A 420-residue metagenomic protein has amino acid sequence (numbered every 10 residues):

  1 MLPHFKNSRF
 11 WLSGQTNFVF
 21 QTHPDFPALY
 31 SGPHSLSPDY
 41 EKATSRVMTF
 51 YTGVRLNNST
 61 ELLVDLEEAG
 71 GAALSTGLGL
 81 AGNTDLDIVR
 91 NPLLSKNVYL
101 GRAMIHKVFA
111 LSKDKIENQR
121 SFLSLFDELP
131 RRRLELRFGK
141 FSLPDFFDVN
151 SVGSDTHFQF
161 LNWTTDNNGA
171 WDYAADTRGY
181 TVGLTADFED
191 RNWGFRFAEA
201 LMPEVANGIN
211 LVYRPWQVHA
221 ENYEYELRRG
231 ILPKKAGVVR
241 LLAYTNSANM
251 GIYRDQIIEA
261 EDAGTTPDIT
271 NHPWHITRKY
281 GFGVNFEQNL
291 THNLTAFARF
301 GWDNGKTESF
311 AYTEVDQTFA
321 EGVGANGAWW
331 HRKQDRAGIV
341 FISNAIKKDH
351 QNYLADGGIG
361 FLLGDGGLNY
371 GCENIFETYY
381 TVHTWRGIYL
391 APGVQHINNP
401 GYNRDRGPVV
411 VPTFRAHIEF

Functional and structural regions predicted by a protein language model:
M1-L12, P24-D25, V54, N58-L62 (+7 more regions): Short loop/turn motifs that connect adjacent beta-strands in outer-membrane beta-barrel proteins
S8, K42-M48, K96-G101, R178-V182 (+6 more regions): Residues that define the transmembrane beta-barrel architecture of outer-membrane proteins
T16-F20, V64-E68, L136-K140, F197-L201 (+7 more regions): Transmembrane beta-barrel strands of outer-membrane/channel proteins
F18, V54-L56, L66, K107-F109 (+8 more regions): Residue-level signature of outer-membrane beta-barrel architecture
L78-S95, Y99-R102, S112-A220, E224 (+2 more regions): Surface-exposed coil loops of outer-membrane beta-barrel proteins
G101-D114, I339, P408-F420: Outer-membrane beta-barrel "beta-signal"
W163-F286, T291-A296, F300-T307, E314 (+1 more regions): Signature for the C-terminal beta-barrel architecture of outer-membrane proteins
E226, L242-I276, F297, E308-G387 (+1 more regions): Outer membrane beta-barrel transmembrane domains
